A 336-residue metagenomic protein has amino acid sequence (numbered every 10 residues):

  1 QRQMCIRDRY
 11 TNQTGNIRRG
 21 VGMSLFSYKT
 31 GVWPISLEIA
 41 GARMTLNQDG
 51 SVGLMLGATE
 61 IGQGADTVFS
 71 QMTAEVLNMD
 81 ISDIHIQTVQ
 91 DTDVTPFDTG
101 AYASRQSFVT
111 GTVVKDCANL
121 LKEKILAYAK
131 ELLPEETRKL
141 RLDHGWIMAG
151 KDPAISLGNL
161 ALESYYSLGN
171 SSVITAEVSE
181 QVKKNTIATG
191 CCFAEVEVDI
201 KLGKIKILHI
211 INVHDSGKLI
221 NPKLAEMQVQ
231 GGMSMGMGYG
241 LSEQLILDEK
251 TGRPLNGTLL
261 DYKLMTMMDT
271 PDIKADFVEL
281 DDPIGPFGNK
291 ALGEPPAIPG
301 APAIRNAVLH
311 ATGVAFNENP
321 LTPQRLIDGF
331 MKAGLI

Functional and structural regions predicted by a protein language model:
Q3, R7-F26, Q71-I336: C-terminal catalytic domains of large/alpha subunits in multi-subunit enzymes
V21-Q48, L56, Q63: Conserved beta-alpha junction segments in alpha/beta enzyme cores
Q48-D49, H144: Residue-level signal for tight coil/turn positions that link beta-strands
S51-L56, I207-H209: Short, aliphatic-rich beta-strand segments
L56-E60, A291-L292: Short, contiguous strand/loop micro-motifs
G64-A65, G300: Secondary-structure boundary/capping motif
V68: Flexible, small-/acidic-enriched active-site or ligand-binding loops
